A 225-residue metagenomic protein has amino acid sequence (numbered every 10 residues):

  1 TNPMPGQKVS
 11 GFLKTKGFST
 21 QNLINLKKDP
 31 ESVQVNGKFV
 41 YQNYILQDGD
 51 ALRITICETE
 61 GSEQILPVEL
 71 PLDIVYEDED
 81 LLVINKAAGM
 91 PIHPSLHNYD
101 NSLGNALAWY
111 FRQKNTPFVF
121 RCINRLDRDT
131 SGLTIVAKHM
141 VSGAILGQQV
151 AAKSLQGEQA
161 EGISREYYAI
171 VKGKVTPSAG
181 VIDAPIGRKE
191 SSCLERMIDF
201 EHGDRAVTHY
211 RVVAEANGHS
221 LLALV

Functional and structural regions predicted by a protein language model:
T1-V225: RNA pseudouridine synthases
